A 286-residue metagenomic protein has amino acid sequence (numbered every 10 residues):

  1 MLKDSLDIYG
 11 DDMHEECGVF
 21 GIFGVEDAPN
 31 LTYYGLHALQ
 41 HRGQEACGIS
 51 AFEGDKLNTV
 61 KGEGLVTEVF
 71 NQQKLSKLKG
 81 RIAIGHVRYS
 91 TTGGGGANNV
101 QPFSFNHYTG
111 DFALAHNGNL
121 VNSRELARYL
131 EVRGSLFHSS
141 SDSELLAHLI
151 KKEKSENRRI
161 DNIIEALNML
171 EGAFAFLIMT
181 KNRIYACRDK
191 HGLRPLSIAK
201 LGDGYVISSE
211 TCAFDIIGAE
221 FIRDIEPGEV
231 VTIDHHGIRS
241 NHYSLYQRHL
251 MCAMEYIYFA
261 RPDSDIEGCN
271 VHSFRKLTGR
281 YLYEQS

Functional and structural regions predicted by a protein language model:
M1-S286: Conserved short alpha-helical segments that host acidic/polar catalytic motifs at enzyme active sites
